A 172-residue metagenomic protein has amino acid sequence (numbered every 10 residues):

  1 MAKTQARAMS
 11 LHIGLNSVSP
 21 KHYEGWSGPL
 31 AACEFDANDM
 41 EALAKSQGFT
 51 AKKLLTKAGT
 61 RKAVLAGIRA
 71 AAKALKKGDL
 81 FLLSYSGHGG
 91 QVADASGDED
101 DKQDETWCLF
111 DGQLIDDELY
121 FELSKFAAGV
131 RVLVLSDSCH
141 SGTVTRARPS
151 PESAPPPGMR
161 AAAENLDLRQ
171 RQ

Functional and structural regions predicted by a protein language model:
M1-D101, G129: Boundary/activation segment at the start of structured domains
T4-A6, V134, G158-M159: Generic signature of intrinsically disordered, low-complexity, basic-rich segments and short cationic peptides
P20, P29, P149-P157: Proline-rich intrinsically disordered, low-complexity coils
C33, N38, F110, D117 (+2 more regions): Surface-exposed loop/turn and secondary-structure junction residues enriched for glycine/proline
M40, D98, S141, R169-R171: A generic signature of intrinsically disordered, low-complexity regions enriched in glycine/proline and charged/polar
S46-Q47, D117-E122, L168-Q172: Low-complexity, flexible helical/coil segments
R61-S86, G90-S153, A161: Caspase-like (clan CD) cysteine peptidase catalytic core
P151-Q172: Acidic, glycine-rich loop-and-strand cores that form catalytic or ligand-binding grooves in diverse globular domains
